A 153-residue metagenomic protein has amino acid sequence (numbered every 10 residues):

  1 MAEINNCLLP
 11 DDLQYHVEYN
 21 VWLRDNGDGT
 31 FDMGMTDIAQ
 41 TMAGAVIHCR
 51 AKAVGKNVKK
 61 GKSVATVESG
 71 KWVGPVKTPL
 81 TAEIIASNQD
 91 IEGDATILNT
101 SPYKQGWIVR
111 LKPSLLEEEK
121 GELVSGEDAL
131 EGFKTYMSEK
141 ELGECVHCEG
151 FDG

Functional and structural regions predicted by a protein language model:
M1-K60, G74, A86-G153: Non-catalytic terminal segments and appended small domains
I47-H48, S63-S69: Conserved interaction-surface patches within small, structured recognition/assembly domains
E68, G74-K77: Small beta-strand-rich domains/subdomains or short beta-sheet motifs embedded in larger alpha/beta proteins
